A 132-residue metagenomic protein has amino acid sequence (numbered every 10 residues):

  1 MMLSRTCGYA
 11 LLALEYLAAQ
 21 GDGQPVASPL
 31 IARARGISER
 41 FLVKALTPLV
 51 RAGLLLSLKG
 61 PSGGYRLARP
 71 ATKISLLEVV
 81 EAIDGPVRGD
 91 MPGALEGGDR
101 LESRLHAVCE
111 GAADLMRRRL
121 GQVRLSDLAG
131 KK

Functional and structural regions predicted by a protein language model:
M1-A13: Short alpha-helical segments that sit at the start of domains
L17, A45-V50: Basic amphipathic alpha-helical segments that dock to polyanions
P25-G36: A short alpha-helical element within helix-turn-helix/winged-helix DNA-binding domains across DNA-binding proteins
R33, V50-R51: Alpha-helical residues within the helix-turn-helix
R40: Key DNA-contact positions within bacterial/archaeal DNA-binding proteins
A52-A68: Beta-hairpin "wing" of winged helix-turn-helix
A68-K132: Non-DNA-binding regulatory cores of transcription-related proteins, predominantly C-terminal effector-binding
